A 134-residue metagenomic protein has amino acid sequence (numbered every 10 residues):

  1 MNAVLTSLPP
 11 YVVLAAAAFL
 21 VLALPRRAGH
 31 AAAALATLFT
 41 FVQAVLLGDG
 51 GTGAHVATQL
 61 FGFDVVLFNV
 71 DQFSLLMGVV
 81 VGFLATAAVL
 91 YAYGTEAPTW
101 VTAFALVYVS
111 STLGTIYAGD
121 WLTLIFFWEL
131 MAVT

Functional and structural regions predicted by a protein language model:
M1-A103: Transmembrane helix-loop-helix hairpins at membrane boundaries of multipass inner-membrane proteins
A103-T134: Alpha-helical multi-pass transmembrane bundles of energy-transducing inner-membrane proteins
